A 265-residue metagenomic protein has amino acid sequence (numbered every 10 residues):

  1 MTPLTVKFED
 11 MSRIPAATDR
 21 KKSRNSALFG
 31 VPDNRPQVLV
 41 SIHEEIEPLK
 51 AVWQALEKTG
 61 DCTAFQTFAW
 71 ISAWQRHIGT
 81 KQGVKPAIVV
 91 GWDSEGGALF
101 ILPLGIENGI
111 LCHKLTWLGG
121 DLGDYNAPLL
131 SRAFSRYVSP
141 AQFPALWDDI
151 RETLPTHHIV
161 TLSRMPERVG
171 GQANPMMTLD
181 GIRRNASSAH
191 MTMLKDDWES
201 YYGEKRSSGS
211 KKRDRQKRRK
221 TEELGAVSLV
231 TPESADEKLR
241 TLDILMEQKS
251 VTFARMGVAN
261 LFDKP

Functional and structural regions predicted by a protein language model:
M1-N34: Short, intrinsically disordered terminal tails adjacent to the first/last structured region
P36-T116, M165-S188, D197-P265: A conserved beta-strand-loop-helix scaffold within acyl/acetyltransferase catalytic domains
I106-N108, L129-R132, L154: Generic hydrophobic/packing signal
G120-Y125, N185-S187: Short, solvent-exposed loop/turn segments at the edges of secondary structure
D121, P128-Y137: A short, internal acetyl-CoA/4′-phosphopantetheine-binding micro-motif in the GNAT/acyltransferase core
L130-A133, T192-D196, E233: Short beta-strand-to-loop capping motifs
Y137-L194: Non-catalytic accessory segments adjacent to catalytic cores
